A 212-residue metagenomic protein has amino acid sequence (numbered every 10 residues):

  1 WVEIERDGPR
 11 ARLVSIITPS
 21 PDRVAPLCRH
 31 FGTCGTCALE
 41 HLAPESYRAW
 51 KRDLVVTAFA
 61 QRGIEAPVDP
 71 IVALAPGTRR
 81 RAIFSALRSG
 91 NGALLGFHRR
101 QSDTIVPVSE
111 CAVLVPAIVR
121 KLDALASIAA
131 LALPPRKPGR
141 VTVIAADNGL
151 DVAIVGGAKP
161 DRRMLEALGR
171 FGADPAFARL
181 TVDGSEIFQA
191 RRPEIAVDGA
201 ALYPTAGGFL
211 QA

Functional and structural regions predicted by a protein language model:
W1-A212: Accessory RNA-recognition modules of RNA-modification enzymes
